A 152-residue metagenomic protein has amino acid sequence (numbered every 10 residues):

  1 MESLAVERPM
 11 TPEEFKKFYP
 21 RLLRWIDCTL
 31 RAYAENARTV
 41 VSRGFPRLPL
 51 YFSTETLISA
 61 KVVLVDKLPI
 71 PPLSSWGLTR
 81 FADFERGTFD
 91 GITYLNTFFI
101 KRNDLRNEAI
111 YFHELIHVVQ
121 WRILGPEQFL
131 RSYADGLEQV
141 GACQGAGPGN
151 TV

Functional and structural regions predicted by a protein language model:
M1, P49, E114-I116, G125: Solvent-exposed, well-ordered amphipathic alpha-helical segments that flank/support binding or catalytic loops
E2-K16: Disordered inhibitory propeptide/activation segment of secreted metzincin zinc metalloprotease zymogens, centered on
P12-I58, V62-V65, W76-T93, T97 (+2 more regions): Metalloprotease/metallohydrolase-associated module, dominated by Zn2+-dependent proteases
P69-L73: FAD-dinucleotide binding site
L105-R106: Solvent-exposed loop/turn segments at secondary-structure junctions within structured extracellular/periplasmic domains
A109-W121: Active-site recognition of the HExxH zinc-binding catalytic motif
